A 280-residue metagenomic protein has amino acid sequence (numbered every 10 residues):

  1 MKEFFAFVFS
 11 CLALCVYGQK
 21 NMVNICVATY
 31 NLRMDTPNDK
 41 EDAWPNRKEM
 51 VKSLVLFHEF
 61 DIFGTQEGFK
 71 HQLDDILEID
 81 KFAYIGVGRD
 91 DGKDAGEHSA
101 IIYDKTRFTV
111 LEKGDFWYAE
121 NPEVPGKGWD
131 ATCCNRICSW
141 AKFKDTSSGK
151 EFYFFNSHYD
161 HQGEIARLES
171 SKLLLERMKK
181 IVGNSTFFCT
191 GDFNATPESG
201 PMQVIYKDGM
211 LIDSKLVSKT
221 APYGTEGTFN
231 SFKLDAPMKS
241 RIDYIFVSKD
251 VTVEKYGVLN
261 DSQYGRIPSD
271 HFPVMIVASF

Functional and structural regions predicted by a protein language model:
K2, V16-I79, D90-E97, K172 (+1 more regions): N-terminal, active-site-proximal structural segment of metallo-dependent hydrolase catalytic domains
F4-L12: Sec-dependent N-terminal signal peptides
N24-T36, S99, E112-F116, K150-D160: Active-site-proximal beta-strand elements of phosphoester/diester hydrolases
I25, D61-I62, F152, T186-F188 (+1 more regions): Short, Asp-centered acidic motifs that coordinate Mg2+ and/or phosphate in catalytic or ligand-binding sites
Y30-L32, E67, S157-Y159, G191-F193 (+1 more regions): Active-site metal-binding loops of divalent metal-dependent hydrolases
I62-E151, G257-V258: Structured beta-strand-rich core segments of catalytic domains in phosphoester-bond hydrolases
F63-Q66, V87, F188-D192, D213-L216: Active-site neighborhood of phospho(di)ester-bond hydrolases with catalytic His/Asp-centered motifs
R107, I165, E169, E176-F187 (+1 more regions): Metal-dependent phosphoester-hydrolase catalytic domains
